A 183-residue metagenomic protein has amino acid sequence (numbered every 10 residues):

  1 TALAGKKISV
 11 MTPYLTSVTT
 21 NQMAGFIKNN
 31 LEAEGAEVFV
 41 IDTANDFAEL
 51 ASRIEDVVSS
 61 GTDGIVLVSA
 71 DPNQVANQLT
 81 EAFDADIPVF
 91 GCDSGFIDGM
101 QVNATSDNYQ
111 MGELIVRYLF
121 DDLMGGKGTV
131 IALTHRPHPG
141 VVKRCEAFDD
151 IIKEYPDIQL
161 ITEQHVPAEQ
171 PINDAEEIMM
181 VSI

Functional and structural regions predicted by a protein language model:
T1-I183: A residue-level marker of the well-folded mature domains of exported/periplasmic proteins
